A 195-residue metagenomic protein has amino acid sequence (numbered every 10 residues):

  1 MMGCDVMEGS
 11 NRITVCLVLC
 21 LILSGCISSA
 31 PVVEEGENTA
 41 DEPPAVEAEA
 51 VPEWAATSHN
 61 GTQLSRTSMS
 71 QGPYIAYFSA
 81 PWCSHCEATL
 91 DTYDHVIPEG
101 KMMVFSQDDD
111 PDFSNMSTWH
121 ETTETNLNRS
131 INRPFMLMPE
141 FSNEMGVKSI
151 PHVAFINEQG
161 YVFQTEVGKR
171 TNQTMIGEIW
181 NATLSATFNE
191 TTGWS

Functional and structural regions predicted by a protein language model:
M1-A45, S195: Secretory targeting signatures
V32-T67: N-terminal "domain-start" segment that seeds a small globular fold
T57, N132-P139: Short acidic-hydrophobic, aromatic-tinged amphipathic segments that line or gate anion-handling sites
N60, D112-N115, W119-N128, N172 (+3 more regions): N-linked glycosylation sites
L64-E87, M103-F105: Short active-site neighborhood of thiol/selenol oxidoreductases, capturing the structured segment around
P73-Y74, E99, P151: Alpha/beta-hydrolase fold active-site loops
E87-N126, L137-E144, W194: Structural microenvironment flanking redox-active thiols in thiol-disulfide oxidoreductases
L137-W180: Thiol/disulfide oxidoreductase modules built on the thioredoxin-like
